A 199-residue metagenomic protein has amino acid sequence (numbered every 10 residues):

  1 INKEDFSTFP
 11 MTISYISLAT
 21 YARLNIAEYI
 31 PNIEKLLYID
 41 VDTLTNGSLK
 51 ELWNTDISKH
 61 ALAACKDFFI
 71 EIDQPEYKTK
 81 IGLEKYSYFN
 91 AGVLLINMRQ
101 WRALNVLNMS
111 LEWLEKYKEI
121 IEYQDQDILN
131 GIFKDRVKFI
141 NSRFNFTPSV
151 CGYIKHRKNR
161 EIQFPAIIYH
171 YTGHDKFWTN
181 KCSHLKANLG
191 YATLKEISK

Functional and structural regions predicted by a protein language model:
I1-Y29: Active-site-proximal specificity loops/subdomain of glycosyltransferases
N2-F9, I70-E71, N145-S149: A short acidic, often aromatic-flanked loop/helix-cap motif at beta-alpha or helix-coil junctions that lines enzyme
S7-T12, I70-E84: Surface-exposed acidic, glycine/proline-enriched linker/cap segments that occur as 15-30-residue helix-coil
L36: Short aromatic/hydrophobic "clamp" motif used to bind/position activated sugar donors
I39: Catalytic metal- and UDP-sugar-binding loop of GT-A-like glycosyltransferases, i.e., residues flanking the conserved
T43-T79: Conserved donor-nucleotide/metal-binding helix-loop-beta segment in metal-dependent transferases, i.e., the alpha-helix
G82-V93: A recurrent flexible, glycine/aromatic-enriched loop bordering the glycosyltransferase active site that acts as
A91, I96-K199: A glycosyltransferase accessory/donor-loop signature
